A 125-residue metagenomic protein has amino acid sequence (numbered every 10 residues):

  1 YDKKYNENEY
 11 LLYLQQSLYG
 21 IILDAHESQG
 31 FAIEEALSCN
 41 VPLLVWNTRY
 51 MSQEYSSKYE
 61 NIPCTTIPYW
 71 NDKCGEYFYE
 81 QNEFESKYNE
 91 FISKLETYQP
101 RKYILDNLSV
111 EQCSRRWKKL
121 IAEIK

Functional and structural regions predicted by a protein language model:
Y1-K3: Nucleotide-activated donor-binding/catalytic signature segment of Leloir-type glycosyltransferases, i.e., the conserved
N6-S17, S38: Short acidic alpha-helix that forms the nucleotide-activated donor recognition element in Leloir-type transferases
L12-S28: Acidic donor-binding loop of glycosyltransferase active sites
Y13, E83, R116: Charged catalytic carboxylate motif
D24, L95, E111: Residue-level signal for short amphipathic helical patches enriched in basic/charged and nearby hydrophobic residues
S28-N107: Catalytic binding pocket for nucleotide-activated donors in carbohydrate/polymer assembly enzymes
E90, D106, V110-K125: C-terminal alpha-helical cap of glycosyltransferases
